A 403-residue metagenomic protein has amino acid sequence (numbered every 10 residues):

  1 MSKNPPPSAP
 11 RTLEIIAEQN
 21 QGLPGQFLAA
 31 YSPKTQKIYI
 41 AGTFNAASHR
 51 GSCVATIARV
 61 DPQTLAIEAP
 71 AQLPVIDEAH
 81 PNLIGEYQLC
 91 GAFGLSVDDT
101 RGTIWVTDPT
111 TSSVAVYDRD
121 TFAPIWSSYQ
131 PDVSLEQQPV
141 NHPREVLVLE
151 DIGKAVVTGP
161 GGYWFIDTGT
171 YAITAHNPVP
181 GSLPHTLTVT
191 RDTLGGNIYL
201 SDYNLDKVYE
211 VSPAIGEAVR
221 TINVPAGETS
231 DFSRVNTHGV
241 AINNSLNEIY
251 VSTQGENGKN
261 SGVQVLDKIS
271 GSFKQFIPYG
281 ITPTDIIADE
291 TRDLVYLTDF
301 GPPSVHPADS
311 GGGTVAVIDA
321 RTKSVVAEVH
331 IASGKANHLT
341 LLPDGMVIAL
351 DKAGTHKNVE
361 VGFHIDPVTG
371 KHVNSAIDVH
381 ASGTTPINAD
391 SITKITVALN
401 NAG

Functional and structural regions predicted by a protein language model:
M1-G403: Predominantly soluble domains enriched in secretory-pathway, periplasmic, or organellar proteins
